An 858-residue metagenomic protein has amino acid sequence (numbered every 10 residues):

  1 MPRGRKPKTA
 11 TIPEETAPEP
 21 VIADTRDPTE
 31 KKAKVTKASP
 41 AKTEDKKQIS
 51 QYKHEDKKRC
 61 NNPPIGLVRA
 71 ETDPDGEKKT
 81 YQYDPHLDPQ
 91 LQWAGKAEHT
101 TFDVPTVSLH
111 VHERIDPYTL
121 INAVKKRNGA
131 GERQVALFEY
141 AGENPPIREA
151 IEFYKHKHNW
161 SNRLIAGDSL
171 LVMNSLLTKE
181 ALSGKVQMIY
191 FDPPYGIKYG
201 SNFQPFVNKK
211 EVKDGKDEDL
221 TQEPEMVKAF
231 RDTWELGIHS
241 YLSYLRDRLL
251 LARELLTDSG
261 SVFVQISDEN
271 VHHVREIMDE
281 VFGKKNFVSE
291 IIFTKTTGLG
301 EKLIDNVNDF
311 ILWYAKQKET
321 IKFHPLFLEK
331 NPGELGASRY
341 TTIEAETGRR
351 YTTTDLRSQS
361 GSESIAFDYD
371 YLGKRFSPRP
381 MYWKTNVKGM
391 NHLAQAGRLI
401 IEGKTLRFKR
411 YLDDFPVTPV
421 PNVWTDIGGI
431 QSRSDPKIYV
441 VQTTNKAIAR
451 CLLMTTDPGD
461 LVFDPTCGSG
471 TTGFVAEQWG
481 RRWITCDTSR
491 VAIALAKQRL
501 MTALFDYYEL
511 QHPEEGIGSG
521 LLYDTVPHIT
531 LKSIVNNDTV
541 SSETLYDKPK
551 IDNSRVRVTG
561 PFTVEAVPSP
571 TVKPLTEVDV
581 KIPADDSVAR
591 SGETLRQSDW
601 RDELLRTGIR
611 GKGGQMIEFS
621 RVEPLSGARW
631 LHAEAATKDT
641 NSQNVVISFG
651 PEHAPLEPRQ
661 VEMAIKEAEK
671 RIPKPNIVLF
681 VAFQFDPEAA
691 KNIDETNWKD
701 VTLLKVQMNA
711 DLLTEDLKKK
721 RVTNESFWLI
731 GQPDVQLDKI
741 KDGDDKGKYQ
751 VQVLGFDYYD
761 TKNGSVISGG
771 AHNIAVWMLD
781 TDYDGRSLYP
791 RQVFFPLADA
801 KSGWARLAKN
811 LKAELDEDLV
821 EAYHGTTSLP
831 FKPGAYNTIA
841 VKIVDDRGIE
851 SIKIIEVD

Functional and structural regions predicted by a protein language model:
M1-E319, R398, G403, K409-D858: S-adenosyl-L-methionine-dependent nucleic acid methyltransferase catalytic domains
F310, Q317-Q431: Active-site-adjacent helix-turn-beta-strand microarchitecture at beta-sheet edges that either contains or buttresses
